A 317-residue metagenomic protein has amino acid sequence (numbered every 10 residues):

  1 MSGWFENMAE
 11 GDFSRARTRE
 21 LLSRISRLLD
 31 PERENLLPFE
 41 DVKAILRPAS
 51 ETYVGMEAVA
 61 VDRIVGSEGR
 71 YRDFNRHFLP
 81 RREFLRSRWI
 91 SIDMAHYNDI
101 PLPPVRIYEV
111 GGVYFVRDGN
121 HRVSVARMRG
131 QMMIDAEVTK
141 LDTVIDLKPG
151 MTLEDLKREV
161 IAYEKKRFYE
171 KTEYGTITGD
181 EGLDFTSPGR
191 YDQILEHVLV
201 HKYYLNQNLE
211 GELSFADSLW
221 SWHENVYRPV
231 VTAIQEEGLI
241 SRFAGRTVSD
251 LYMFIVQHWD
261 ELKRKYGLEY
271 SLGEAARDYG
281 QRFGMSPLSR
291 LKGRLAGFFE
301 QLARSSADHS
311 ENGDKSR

Functional and structural regions predicted by a protein language model:
M1-R117, M128, I177-E181, P188-Y191 (+2 more regions): Short, charged/polar connector segments at secondary-structure boundaries
M56-R70, I161-T172, K202: Short, compositionally biased low-complexity segments
R88-I90, G130-M132, K140-T143, E159-K165 (+1 more regions): Glycine-rich loops and low-complexity Gly/Arg-rich segments that provide flexible linkers or classic glycine-based
D99-Y114, N120-T152: A short, basic-hydrophobic beta/loop patch
V110, T143-V144, E212-L213, V248 (+2 more regions): Residue-level signal for alpha-helical context at structural boundaries
D146-L199, N206: Charged, amphipathic alpha-helical linkers/stalks
Y203-E210, W222: Extended alpha-helical scaffolding regions
R277, L288, A303-R317: Acidic/negatively charged segments and metal-coordination signatures
